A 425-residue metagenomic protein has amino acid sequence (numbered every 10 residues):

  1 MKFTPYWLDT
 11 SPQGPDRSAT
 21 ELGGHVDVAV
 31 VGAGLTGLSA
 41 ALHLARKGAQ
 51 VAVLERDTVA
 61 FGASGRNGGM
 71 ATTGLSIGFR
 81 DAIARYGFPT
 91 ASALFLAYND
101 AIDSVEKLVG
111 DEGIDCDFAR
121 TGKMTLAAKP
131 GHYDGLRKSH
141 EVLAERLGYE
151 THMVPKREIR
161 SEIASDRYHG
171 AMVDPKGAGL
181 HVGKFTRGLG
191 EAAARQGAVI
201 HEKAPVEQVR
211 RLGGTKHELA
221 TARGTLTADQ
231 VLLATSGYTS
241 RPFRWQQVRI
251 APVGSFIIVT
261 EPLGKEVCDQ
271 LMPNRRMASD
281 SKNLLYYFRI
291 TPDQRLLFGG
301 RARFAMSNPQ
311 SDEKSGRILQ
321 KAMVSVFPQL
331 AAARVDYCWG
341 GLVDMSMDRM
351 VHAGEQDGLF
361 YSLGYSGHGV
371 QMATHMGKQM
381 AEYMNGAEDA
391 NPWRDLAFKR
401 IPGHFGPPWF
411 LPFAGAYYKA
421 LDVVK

Functional and structural regions predicted by a protein language model:
M1-V28: Extreme N-terminal leader/targeting segments of oxidoreductases
V26-V53: N-terminal Rossmann-like FAD-binding beta1-loop-alpha1 element of flavoenzymes
R46-R66: Glycine-rich FAD pyrophosphate-binding loop
N67-L96: Glycine-rich active-site loop/strand segments that organize a redox cofactor
R85-A192: Rossmann-like flavin
D103, D111-A119, V206, G224-D357: Active-site substrate-recognition segment that forms the wall of the catalytic cavity or substrate channel
V142, H169-D229: Helical element adjacent to the flavin cofactor pocket in flavoenzyme catalytic cores
F304-Q310, G316-V423: C-terminal catalytic lobe of FAD-dependent flavoproteins
